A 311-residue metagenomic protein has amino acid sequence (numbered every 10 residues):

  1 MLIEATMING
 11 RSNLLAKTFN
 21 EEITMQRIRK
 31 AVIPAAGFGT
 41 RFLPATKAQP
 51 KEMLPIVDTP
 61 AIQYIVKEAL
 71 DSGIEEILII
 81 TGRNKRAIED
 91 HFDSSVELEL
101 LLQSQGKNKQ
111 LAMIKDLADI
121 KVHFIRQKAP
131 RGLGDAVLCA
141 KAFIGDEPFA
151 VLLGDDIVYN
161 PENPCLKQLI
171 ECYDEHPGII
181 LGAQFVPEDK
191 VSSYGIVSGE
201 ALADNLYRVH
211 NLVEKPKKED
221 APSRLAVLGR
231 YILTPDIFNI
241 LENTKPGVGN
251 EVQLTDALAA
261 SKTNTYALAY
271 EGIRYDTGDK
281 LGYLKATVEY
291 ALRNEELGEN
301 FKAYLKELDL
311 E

Functional and structural regions predicted by a protein language model:
L15, F19-I33, R41, T59-P148 (+1 more regions): Conserved N-terminal catalytic core of the sugar/cofactor nucleotidyltransferase
F19, I23-Q26, N205-H210, P222-E311: Conserved alpha/beta core of the MobA/IspD/sugar-nucleotide pyrophosphorylase nucleotidyltransferase superfamily
F38, D156: Active-site metal-binding loops of divalent metal-dependent hydrolases
A48-Q63: Short catalytic helix/loop segments, enriched in acidic residues and glycine and frequently bearing histidine
K109-I120, A201-L206, A259-K262: Short, conserved catalytic or adaptor-binding loops enriched in Gly and charged residues
L152-G154: Active-site acidic Asp-centered loop
I157-N239, T244, V248: Conserved core of the sugar-phosphate nucleotidyltransferase
